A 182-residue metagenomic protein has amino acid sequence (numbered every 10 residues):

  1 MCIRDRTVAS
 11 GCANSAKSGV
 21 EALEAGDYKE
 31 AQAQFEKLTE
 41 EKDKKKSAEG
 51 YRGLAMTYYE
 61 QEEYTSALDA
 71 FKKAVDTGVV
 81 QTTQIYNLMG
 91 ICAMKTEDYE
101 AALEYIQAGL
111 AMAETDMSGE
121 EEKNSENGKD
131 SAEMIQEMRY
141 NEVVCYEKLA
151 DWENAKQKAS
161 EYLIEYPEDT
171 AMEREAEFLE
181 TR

Functional and structural regions predicted by a protein language model:
M1-D5: Conserved small/polar residues in nucleotide/adenosyl-binding loops
A13-N14, S47-E49, T83-Q84, D130 (+2 more regions): Start-of-helix register in tetratricopeptide repeats
